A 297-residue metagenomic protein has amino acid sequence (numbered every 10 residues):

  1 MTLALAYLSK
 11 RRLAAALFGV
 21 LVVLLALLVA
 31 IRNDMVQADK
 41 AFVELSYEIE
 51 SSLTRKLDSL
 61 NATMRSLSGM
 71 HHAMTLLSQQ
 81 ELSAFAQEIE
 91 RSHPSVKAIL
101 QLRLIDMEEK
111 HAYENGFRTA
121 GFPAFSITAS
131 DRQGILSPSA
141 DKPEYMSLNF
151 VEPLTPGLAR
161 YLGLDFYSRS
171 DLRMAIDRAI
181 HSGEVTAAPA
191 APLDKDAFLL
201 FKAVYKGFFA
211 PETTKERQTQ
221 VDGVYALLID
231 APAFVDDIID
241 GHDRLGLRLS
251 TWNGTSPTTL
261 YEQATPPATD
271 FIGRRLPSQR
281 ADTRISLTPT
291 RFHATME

Functional and structural regions predicted by a protein language model:
M1-L17: Positive-inside N-terminal membrane-insertion signal
L5, S9, D34, S52 (+3 more regions): Non-transmembrane, amphipathic alpha-helical segments
R12-A14, L27-A30, S52, P138-D141: Short acidic/polar alpha-helix capping motifs at helix-coil junctions
A16-V20, E297: Membrane-embedded alpha-helical segments, specifically the hydrophobic cores of selected transmembrane helices
G19-S95, I105: Juxtamembrane extracytoplasmic/periplasmic/luminal helical "stalk" adjacent to the first N-terminal
V43-Y47, H72-M296: Intrinsically disordered, low-complexity polar/acidic regions
